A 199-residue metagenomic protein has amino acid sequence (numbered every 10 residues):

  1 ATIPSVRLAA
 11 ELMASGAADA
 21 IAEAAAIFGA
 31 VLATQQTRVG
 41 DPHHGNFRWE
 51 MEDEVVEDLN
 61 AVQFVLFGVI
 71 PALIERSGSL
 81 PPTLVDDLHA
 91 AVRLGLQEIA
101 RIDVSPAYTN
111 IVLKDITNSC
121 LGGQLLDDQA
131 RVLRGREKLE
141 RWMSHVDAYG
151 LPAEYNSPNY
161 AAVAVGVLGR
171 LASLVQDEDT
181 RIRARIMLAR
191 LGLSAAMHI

Functional and structural regions predicted by a protein language model:
T2-V175: Aromatic-lined, polymer-binding surfaces characteristic of secreted/periplasmic polysaccharide-degrading enzymes
V175-I199: Extended polysaccharide-engagement surfaces of secreted carbohydrate-active enzymes
